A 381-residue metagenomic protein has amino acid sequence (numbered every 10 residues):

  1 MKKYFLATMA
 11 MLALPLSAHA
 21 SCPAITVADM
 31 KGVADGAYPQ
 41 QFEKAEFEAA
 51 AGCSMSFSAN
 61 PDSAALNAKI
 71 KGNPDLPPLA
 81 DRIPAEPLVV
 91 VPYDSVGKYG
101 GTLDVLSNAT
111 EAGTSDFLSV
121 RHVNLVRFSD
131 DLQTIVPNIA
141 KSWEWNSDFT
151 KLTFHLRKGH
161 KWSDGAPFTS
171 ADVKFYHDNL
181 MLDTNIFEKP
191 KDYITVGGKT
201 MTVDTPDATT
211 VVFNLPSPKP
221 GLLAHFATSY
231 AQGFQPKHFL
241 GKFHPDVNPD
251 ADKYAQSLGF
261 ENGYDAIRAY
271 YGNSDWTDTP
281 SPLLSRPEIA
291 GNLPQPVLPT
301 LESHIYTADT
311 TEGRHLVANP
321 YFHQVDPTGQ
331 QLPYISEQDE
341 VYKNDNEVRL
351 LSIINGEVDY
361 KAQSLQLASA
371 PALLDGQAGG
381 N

Functional and structural regions predicted by a protein language model:
M1-A20: Gram-negative bacterial Sec-dependent N-terminal signal peptides
S21-F57, S63: Intrinsically disordered, low-structural-confidence terminal and linker regions
S63, I70-S147: N-terminal lobe/hinge region of extracytoplasmic solute-binding protein
K98-E111, K141, K151-F154, Y176 (+3 more regions): Short, well-ordered beta-strand elements
S142-I186, V212-N214, R349-S352: Aromatic- and charge-enriched surface segment that lines or borders ligand/interaction sites
R157, I289-Q295, Y321-A372: Ligand-site clamp/hinge motif
D192-P282: Surface-exposed binding/hinge segments that line and control ligand-binding clefts or catalytic entry sites
P371-N381: Ligand-binding "clamshell"
